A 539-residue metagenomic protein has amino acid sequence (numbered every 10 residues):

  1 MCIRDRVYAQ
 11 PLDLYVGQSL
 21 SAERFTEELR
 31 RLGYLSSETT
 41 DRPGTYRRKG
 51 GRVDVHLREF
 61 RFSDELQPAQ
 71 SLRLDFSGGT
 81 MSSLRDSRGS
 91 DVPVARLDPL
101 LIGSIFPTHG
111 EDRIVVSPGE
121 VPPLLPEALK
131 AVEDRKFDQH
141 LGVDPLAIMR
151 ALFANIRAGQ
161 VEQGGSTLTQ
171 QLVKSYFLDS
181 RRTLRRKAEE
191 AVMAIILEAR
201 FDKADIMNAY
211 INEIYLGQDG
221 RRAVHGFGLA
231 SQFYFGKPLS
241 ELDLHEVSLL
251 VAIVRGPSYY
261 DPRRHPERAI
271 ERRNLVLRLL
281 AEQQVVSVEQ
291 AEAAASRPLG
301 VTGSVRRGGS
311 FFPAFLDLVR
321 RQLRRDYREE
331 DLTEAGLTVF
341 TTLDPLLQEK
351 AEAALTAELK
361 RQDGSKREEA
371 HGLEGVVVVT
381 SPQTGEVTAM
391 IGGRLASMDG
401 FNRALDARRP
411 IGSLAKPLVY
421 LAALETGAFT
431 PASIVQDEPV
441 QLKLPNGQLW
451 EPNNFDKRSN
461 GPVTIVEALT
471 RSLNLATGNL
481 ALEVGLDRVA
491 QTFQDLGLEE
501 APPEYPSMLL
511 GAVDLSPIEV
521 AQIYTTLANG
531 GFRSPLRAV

Functional and structural regions predicted by a protein language model:
M1-G364, E386-V387, E438, K443 (+1 more regions): Juxtamembrane regions of bacterial inner-membrane/periplasmic proteins, predominantly the peptidoglycan biogenesis
Q18, A269, E374, G412 (+1 more regions): Charged, low-complexity surface patches
P118, V161, G220, P262-P266 (+3 more regions): Alpha-helix N-cap/helix-initiation motif
D138, Y259-D261, M398-F401, P503: Short small-residue beta-strand/loop micro-motif enriched in glycine and branched aliphatics
Q170-Q171, V224, S240, A281-G400 (+2 more regions): Beta-lactam-recognizing serine transpeptidase/beta-lactamase-like catalytic domain environment
L421: Extracellular glycan-interaction surfaces
